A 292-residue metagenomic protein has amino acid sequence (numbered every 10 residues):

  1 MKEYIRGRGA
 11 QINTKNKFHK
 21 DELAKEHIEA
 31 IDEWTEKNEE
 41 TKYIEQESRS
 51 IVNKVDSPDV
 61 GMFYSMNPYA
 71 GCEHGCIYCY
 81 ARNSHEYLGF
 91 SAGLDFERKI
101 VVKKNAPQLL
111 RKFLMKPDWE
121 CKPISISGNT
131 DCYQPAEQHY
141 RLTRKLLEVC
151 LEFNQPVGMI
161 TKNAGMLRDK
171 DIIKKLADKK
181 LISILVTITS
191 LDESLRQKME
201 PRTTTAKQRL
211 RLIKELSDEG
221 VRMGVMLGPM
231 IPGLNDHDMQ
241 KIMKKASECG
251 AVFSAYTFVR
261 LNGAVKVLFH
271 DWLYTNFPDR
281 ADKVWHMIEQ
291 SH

Functional and structural regions predicted by a protein language model:
M1-E47, H237-H292: Auxiliary Fe-S-binding modules of radical SAM enzymes
W34-A70, I77-L185, T189-Q197, A206-R211 (+1 more regions): Conserved Radical SAM active-site core
L109, F113, L176, K198 (+4 more regions): Residues that form generic nucleotide/phosphate-binding pockets
S125, I160, M223-M226, A255-T257: Short beta-strand segments at enzyme active-site cores
P156, R222, V252: Residue-level detector of anion-binding/catalytic polar loops
A164-L167, I231-Q240: Active-site glycine- and acidic-residue-rich loops that bind and position anionic ligands or nucleotide-like cofactors
K174-L176, R202, K244: Short, solvent-exposed amphipathic alpha-helical segments in soluble enzyme and RNA/protein-processing domains
L191, R202, E215-D236, V259-L261: Conserved strand-turn element in the central/C-terminal portion of the radical SAM core barrel that lines
